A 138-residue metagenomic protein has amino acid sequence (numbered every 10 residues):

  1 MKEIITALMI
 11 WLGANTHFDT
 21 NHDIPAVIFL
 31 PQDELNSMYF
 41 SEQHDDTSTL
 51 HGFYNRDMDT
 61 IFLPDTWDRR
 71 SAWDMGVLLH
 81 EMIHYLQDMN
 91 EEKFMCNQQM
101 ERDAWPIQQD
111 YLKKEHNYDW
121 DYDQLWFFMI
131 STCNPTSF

Functional and structural regions predicted by a protein language model:
M1-I61, D68, K114-Q124: Auxiliary, metal-adjacent structural segments of Zn-dependent hydrolase domains
I4, L8, D74, L78 (+2 more regions): Stable alpha-helical elements in mature extracytoplasmic
I61-L78: Short pre-active-site segment immediately N-terminal to the catalytic Zn-binding motif
P64, L86-F94, K114: Substrate-binding clefts and substrate-entry loops adjacent to catalytic sites of polymer-processing enzymes acting on
G76-M89: Active-site recognition of the HExxH zinc-binding catalytic motif
N97-T132: Post-HExxH zinc-binding segment in Zn-dependent metallohydrolases
